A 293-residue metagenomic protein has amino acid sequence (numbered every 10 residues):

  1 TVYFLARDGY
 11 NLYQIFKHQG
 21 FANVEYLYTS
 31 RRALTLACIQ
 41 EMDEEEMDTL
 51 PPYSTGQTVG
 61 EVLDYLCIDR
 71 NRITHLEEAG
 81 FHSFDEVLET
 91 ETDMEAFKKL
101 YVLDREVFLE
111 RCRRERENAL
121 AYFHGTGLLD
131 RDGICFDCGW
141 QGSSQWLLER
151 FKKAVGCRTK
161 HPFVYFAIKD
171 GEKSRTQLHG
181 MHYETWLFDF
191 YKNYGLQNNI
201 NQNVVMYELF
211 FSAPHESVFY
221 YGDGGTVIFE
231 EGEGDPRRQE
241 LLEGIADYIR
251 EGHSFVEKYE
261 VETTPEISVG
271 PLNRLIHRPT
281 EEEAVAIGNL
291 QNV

Functional and structural regions predicted by a protein language model:
T1-V293: Long, low-complexity, Lys/Arg-enriched
